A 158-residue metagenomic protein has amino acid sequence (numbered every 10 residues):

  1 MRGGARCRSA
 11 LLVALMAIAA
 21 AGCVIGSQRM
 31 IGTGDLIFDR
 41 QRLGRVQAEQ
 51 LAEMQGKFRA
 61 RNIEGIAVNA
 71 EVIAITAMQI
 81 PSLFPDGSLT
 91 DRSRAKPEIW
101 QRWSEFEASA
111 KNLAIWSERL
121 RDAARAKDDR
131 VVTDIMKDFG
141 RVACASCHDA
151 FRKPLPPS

Functional and structural regions predicted by a protein language model:
M1-V13: Bacterial N-terminal signal peptides that target proteins for export
G26-I63, E71-S158: Sequence context surrounding c-type heme c attachment/ligation sites in exported
